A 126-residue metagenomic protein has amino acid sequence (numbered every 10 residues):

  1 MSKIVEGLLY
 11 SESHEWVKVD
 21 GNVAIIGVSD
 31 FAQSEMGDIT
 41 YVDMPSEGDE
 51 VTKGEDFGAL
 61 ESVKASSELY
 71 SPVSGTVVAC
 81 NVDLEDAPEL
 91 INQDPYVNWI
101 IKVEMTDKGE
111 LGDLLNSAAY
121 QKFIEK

Functional and structural regions predicted by a protein language model:
M1-D56, Q93-K126: Acidic, low-complexity mobile loops and tails
H14, L60, L69, S74-V77: Conserved hydrophobic positions within beta-strands
V19, S62-V63, P72, T106: A short, compositionally biased micro-patch
V19-N22, S66, C80-D86, K108-E110: Short, conserved beta-turn/loop elements at beta-strand boundaries and strand-helix junctions
D30-A32, K64, V73: Short glycine-rich, polar/acidic loop-and-turn segments at beta strand-coil junctions
A59-Y70, A87-E89: Short, Lys/Arg- and Gly-enriched loop/turn segments at beta-strand edges
V78-P95, I100-K102: Aromatic- and Lys/Arg-enriched surface recognition patch
